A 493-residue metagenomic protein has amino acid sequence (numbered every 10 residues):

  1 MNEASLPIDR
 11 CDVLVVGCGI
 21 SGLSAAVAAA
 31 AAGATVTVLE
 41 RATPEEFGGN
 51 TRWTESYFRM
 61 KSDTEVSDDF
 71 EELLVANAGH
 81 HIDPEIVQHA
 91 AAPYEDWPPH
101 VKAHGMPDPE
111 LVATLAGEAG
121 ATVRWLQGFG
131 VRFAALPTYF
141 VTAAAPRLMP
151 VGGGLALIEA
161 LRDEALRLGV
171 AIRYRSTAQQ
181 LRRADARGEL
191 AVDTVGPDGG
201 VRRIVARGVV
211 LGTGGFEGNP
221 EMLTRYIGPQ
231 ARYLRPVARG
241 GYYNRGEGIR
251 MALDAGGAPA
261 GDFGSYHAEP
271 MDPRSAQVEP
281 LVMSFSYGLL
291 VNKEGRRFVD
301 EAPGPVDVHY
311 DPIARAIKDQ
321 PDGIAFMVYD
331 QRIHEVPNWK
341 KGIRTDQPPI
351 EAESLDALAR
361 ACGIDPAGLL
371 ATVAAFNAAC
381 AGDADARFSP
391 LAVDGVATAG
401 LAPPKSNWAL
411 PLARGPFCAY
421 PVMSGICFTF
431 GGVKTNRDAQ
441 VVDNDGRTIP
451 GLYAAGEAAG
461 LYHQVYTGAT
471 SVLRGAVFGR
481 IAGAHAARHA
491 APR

Functional and structural regions predicted by a protein language model:
M1-D9, G295: A short, basic/flexible loop-to-alpha-helix module at the beginning of a structural domain
L6-S21: Beta1/beta-strand and adjacent pyrophosphate-binding region of the FAD-binding site in flavoprotein oxidoreductases
G17, A206, G212-T213, K293 (+1 more regions): Short, well-ordered coil/turn residues at beta-beta hairpins and beta-strand->alpha-helix junctions within
A29: Aromatic pocket-lining residues of Rossmann-like dinucleotide-binding sites
T35-E40: Short beta-strand "acidic-cap" motif of Rossmann-like dinucleotide-binding folds
R41-A171, L290, R297, P303 (+1 more regions): Conserved N-terminal/central alpha/beta ligand/cofactor-binding core
E118-A121, Q127-Q179, G200, A238-R245 (+1 more regions): Mobile, glycine/GP-rich and aromatic-enriched active-site lid/loop segments adjacent to catalytic centers
P197-M271, V472, F478-I481, H485: Glycine-rich loop(s) and the adjacent beta-strand/alpha-helix scaffold that form part
